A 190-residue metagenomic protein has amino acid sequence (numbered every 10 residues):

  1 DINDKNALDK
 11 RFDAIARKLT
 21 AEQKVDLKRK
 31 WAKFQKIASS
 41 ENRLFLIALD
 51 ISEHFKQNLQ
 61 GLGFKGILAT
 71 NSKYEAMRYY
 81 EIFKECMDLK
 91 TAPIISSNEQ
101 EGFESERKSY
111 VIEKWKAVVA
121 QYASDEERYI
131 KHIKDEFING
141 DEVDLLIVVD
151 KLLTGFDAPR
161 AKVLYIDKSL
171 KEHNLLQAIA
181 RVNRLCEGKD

Functional and structural regions predicted by a protein language model:
D1-G63, Y80-E81, E85: Interdomain helical connector at the RecA1-RecA2 junction of SF1/SF2 helicase-like NTPases
D4, S40-I47, E75, Y129 (+1 more regions): Helical mechanochemical/support elements of P-loop NTPase systems and associated helical scaffolds
A16, I51, F55-L59, F83 (+4 more regions): Conserved NTP-handling cores and scaffolds of large molecular machines
R17, F34-E41, A69, Y122-A123 (+2 more regions): Hydrophobic alpha-helical scaffolding
N58-K65, D157-V163: Short, surface-exposed connector motifs at secondary-structure boundaries
F64-S72: Conserved RecA-like ASCE P-loop NTPase motor core of nucleic-acid helicases/translocases
S72, A76-V111: Carboxylate/His-rich catalytic cores and anion/metal-binding grooves
S97-D190: Conserved RecA-like P-loop NTPase helicase motor core
